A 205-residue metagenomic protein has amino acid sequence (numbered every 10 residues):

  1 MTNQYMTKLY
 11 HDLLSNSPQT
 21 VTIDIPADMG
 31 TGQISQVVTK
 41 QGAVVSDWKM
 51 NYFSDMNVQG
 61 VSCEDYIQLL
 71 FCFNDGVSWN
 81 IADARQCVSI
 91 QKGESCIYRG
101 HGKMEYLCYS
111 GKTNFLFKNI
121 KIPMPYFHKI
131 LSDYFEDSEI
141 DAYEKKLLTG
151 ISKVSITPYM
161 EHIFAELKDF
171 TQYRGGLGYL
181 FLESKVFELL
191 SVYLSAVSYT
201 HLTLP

Functional and structural regions predicted by a protein language model:
M1-S15: Short Lys/Arg-enriched alpha/beta "domain-start" segment
N3-M6, M124, E136-D137, M160: Alpha-helix initiation and N-capping motif
H11, S15, S132, E136 (+1 more regions): Generic surface-pattern signal
P18-T20: Intrinsically disordered, low-complexity, positively charged segments
T22-E139: N-terminal regulatory/effector-sensing and dimerization cores that precede helix-turn-helix DNA-binding domains
C96, I140-K153: Short, cationic low-complexity segments
I120-K129, L148, S155-Y199: An amphipathic alpha-helical interaction segment
T200-P205: Conserved small/polar residues in nucleotide/adenosyl-binding loops
